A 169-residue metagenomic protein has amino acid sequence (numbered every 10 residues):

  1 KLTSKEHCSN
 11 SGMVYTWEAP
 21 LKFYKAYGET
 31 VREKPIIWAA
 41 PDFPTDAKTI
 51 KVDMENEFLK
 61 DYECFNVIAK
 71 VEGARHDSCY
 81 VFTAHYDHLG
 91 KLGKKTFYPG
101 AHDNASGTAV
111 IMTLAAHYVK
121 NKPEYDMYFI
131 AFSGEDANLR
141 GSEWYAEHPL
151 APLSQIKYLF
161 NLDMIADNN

Functional and structural regions predicted by a protein language model:
K1-S9, T45-D46, L59: Protease-associated
H7-T16, P35-I37: Hydrophobic beta-strand segments of well-ordered beta-sheets in folded domains
G12, S78-V81, Y158: Structural motif
V14-E18, T83-H85, A131, N161-D163: Short beta-strand segments
E18, A74, I165-D167: Generic structural motif
P20-G100, A116, K120, E124 (+1 more regions): Soluble metallo-hydrolase cores and metallopeptidase-like ectodomains found primarily in the secretory/periplasmic
E63-N66, G90-N169: Acidic/histidine-rich catalytic neighborhood of metal-dependent amide-processing enzymes
